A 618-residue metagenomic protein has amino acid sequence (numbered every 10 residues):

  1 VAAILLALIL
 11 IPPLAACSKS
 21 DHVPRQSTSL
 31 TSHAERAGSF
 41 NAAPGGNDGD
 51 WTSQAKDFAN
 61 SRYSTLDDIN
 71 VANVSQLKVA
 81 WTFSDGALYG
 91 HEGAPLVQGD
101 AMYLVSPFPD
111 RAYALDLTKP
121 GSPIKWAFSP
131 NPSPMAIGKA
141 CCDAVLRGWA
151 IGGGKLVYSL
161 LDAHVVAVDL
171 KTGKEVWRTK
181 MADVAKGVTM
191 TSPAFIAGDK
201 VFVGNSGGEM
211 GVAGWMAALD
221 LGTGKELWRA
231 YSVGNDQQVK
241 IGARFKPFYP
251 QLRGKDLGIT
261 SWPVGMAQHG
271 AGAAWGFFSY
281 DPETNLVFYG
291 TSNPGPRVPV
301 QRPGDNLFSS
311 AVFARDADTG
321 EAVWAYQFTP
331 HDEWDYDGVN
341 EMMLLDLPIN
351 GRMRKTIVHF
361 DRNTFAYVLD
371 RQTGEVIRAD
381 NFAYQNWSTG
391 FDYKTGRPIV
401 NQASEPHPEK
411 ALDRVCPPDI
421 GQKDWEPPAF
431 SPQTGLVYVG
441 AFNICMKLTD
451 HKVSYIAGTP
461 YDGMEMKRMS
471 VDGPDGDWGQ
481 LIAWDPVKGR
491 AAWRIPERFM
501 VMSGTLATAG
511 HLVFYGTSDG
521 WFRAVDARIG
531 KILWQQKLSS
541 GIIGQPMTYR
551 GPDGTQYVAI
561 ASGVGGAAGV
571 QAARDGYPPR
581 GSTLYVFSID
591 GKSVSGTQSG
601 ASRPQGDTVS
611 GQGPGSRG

Functional and structural regions predicted by a protein language model:
P13-A16: C-terminal motif of bacterial Sec signal peptides marking the signal peptidase cleavage site
S18-S20: Bacterial signal peptide processing site
P24-V79, I241-L252, V400-S404, S470-V471 (+1 more regions): Blade/loop signatures of beta-propeller domains
W51-A55, G90-R111, G138-V165, T189-E209 (+9 more regions): Repeat-blade elements of multi-bladed beta-propeller folds
F83-A94, A127-A150, R178-P193, Y231-F277 (+9 more regions): Extracytoplasmic beta-rich repeat domains
V168, G173, G214-K225, D305-G320 (+3 more regions): Beta-propeller blade signature
V203-G214, S261-V264, Y289-N306, L412 (+2 more regions): Short, conserved, GDST-rich strand-edge loop motifs in beta-rich repeat architectures
M547-G606: Blade-level signature of beta-propeller repeat domains, shared across WD40, Kelch, NHL, RCC1 and BNR/Asp-box propellers
